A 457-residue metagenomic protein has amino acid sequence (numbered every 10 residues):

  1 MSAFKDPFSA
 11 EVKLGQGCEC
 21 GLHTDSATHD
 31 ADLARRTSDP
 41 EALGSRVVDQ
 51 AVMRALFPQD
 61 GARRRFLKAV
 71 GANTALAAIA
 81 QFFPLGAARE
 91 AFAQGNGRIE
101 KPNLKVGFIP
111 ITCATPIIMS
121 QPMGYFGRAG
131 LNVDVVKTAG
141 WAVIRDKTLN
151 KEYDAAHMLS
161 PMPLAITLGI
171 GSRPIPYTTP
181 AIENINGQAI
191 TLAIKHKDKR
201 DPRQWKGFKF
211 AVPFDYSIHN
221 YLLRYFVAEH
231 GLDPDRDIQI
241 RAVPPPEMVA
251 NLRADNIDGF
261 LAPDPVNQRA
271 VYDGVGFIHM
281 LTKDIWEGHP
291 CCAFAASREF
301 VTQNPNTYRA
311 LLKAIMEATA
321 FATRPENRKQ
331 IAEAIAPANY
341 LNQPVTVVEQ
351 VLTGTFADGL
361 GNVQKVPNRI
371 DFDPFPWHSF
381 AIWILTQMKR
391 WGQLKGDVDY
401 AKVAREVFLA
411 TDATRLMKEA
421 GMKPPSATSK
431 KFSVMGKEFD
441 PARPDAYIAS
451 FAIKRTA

Functional and structural regions predicted by a protein language model:
M1-A62, P84-E90: N-terminal secretory signal peptides
V52-A78: N-terminal secretory signal peptides and thylakoid transit peptides that target proteins across membranes
T74-A87, F92-Q94, F126, D154-M158: Glycine- and small hydrophobic-enriched segments that form the cores of compact globular domains
Q94-D235, Q239-A242, N251-Q268, G274-G288 (+1 more regions): Short, glycine-/small- and polar/acidic-enriched structural segments that line small-molecule recognition paths
Y153-A155, P244-G276, S297, K329 (+3 more regions): Ligand-binding pocket segment of bilobal, Venus flytrap-like solute-binding proteins
I190-T191, A293-A296, F300-V301: Short glycine- and hydrophobic/aromatic-rich loop-to-beta-strand nucleating segment in the catalytic cores
Q303-L409: Secondary-structure end/capping motifs
I382-A457: Conserved C-terminal helix/tail region of periplasmic/extracytoplasmic solute-binding proteins
